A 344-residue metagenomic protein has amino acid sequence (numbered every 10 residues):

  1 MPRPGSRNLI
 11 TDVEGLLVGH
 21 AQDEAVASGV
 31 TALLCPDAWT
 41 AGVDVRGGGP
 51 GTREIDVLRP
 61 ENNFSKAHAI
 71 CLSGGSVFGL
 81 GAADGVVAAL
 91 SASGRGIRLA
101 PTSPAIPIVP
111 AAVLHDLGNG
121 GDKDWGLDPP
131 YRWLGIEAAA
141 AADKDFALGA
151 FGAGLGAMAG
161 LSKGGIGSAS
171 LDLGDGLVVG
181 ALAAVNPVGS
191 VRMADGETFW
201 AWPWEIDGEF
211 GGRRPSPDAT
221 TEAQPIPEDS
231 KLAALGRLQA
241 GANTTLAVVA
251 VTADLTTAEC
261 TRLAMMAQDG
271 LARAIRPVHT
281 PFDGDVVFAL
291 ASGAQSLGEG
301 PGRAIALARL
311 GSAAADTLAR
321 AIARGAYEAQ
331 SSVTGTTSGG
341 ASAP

Functional and structural regions predicted by a protein language model:
M1-V77, G81-D84, A88, A92-P344: A structural signal for small-residue-enriched, beta-sheet-centric alpha/beta enzyme cores and oligomeric scaffold folds
